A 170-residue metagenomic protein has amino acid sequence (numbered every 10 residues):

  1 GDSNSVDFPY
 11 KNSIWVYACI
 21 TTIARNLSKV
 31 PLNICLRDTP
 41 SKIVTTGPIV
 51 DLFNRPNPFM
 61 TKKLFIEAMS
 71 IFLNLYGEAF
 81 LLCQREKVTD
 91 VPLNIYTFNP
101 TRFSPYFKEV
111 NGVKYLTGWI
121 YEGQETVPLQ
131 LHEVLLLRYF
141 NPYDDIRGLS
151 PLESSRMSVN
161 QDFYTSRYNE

Functional and structural regions predicted by a protein language model:
G1-E170: Structured, contiguous alpha/beta core segments that scaffold functional sites
